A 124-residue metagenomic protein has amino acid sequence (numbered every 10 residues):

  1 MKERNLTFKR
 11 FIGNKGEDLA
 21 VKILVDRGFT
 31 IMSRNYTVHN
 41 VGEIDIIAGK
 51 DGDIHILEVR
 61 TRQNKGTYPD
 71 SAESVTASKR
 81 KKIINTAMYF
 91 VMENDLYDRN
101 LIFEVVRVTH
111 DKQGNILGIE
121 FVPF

Functional and structural regions predicted by a protein language model:
M1-N35: Acidic-basic catalytic patches of nuclease active cores, encompassing PD-(D/E)XK and other metal-cofactor nuclease
L24, I44-N64, I83: Conserved catalytic cores of phosphodiester-cleaving nucleases, focusing on short active-site segments
T37-N40: A short beta-turn/loop motif at secondary-structure boundaries
G42-I44, L101-F103, L117: Change "...and in nucleic-acid phosphodiester-cleaving endonucleases..." to "...and in nucleic-acid processing enzymes
H55, I102-E104, E120: Protein kinase-like catalytic core scaffold
T61-H110: Catalytic cores of nucleic-acid endonucleases
T109-F124: Short, low-complexity, polybasic intrinsically disordered segments
